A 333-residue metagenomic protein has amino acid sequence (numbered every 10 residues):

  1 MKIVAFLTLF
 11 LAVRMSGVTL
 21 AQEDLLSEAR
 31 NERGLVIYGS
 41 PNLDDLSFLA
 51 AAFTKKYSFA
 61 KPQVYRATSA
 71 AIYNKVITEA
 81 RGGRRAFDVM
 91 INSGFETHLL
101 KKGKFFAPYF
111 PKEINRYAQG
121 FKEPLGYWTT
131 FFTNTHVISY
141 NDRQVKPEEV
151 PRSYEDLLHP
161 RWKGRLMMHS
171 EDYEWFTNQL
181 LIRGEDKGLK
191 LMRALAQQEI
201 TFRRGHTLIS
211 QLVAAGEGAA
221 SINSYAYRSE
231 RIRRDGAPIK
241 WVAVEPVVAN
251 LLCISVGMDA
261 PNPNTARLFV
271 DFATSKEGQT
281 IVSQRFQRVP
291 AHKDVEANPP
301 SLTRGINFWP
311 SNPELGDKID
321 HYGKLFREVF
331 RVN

Functional and structural regions predicted by a protein language model:
L20-V36, T54-K55, L158-K163: Immediate post-signal peptide segment of exported/extracytoplasmic ligand-binding proteins
R30, P290-N333: An extracytoplasmic/periplasmic, membrane-proximal ligand-sensing/linker region
V36-A51, P62-A80, R84-E217: Extracytoplasmic ligand-binding site segments that recognize negatively charged/polar headgroups
L49, L191-A194, L252, P261-A273 (+1 more regions): Short amphipathic alpha-helical coupling segments at ligand-binding clamshell hinges and other catalytic/signaling
G94-L99, A219-P238: A ligand-binding cleft/hinge motif common to bilobed small-molecule-binding domains
Q119, T133-T135, M192-A196, T201-R203 (+3 more regions): Periplasmic-binding protein-like
V137-Q144, L180-I182, N250-T265, I281-V282: A bilobed periplasmic-binding-protein/Venus flytrap-type ligand-binding module shared by bacterial periplasmic
W162-E171, A273-E296: Periplasmic-binding protein-like
